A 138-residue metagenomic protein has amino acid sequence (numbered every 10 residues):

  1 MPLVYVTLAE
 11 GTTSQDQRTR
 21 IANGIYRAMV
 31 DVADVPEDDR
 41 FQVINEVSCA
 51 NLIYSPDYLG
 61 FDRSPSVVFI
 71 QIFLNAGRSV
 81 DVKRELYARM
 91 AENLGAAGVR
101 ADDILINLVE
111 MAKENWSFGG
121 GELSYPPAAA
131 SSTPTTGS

Functional and structural regions predicted by a protein language model:
M1-S138: Interaction-mediating elements
